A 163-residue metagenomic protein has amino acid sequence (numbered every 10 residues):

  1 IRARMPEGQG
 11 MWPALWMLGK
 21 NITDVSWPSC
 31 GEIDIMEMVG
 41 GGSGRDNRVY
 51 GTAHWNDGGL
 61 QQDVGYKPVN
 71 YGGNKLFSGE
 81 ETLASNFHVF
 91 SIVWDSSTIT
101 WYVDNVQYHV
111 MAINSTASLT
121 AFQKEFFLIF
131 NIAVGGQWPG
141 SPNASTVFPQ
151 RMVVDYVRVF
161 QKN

Functional and structural regions predicted by a protein language model:
R2-N163: GH16 jelly-roll
